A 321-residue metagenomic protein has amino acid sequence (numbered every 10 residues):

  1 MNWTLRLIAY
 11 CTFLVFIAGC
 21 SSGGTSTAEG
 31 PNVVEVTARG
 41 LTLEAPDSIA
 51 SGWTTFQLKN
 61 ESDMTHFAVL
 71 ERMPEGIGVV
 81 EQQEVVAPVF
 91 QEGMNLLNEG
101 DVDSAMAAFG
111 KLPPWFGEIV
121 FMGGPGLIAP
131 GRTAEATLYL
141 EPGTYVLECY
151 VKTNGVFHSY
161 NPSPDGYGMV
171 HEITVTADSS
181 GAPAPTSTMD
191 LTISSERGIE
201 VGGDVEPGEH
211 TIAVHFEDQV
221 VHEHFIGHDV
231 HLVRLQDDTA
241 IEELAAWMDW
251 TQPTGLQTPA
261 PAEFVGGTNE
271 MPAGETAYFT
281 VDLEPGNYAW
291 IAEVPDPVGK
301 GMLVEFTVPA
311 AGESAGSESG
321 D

Functional and structural regions predicted by a protein language model:
M1-A9: Bacterial N-terminal signal peptides that target proteins for export
F13-L14, P142: Residue-level signal for mature regions of secreted extracellular proteins and peptides
F16-G19: C-terminal motif of bacterial Sec signal peptides marking the signal peptidase cleavage site
S21-G23: Bacterial signal peptide processing site
S26-A38: N-terminal low-complexity, Pro/Thr/Ser-rich intrinsically disordered segments that act as propeptides or flexible
E35-E71, G110-I199, G203-P207, I212-F225 (+1 more regions): Extracellular/periplasmic metallocenter environments
N60-M106, E209, F216-W250: Contiguous segments within soluble domain cores/interaction surfaces
L232, L256-F264: Short amphipathic beta-strand segments in non-cytosolic proteins
